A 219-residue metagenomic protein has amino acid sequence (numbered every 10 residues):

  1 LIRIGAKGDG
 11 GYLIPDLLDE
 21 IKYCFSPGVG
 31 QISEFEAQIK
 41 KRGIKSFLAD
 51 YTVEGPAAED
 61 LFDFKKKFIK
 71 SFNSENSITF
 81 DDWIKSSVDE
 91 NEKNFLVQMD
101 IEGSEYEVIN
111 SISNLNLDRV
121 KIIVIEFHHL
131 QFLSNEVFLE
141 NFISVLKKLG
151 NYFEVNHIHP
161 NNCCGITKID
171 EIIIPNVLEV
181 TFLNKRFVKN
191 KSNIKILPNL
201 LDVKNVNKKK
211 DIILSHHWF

Functional and structural regions predicted by a protein language model:
L1-F219: Phosphate/nucleotide-binding beta-alpha loop and adjacent structural elements of enzyme active sites
